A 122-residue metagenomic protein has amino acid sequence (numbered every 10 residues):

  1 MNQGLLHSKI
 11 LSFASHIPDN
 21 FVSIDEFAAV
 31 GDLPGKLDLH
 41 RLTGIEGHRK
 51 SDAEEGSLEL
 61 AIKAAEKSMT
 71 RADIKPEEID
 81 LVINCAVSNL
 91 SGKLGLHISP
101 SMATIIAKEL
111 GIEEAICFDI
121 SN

Functional and structural regions predicted by a protein language model:
M1-I83: Conserved active-site "lid/cap" helical segment
F13, A86, L110: Fold-independent oxyanion-binding glycine-rich loops and adjacent beta-strand/coil segments at enzyme active sites
K36-L58, S91-N122: Conserved catalytic cysteine-centered active-site region of acyl-thioester-dependent Claisen-condensing enzymes
E78-L94: Short beta-strand-loop/turn "lid" adjacent to the catalytic site in phosphate-handling enzymes
